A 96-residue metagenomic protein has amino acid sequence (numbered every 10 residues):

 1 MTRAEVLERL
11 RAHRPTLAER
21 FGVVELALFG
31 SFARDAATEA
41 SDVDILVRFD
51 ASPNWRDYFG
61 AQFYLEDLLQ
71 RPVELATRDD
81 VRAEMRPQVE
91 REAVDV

Functional and structural regions predicted by a protein language model:
M1-E25, A33-E39, D50-V96: Catalytic core of pol beta-like nucleotidyltransferases
L28: Conserved histidines in hydrophobic membrane contexts and catalytic metal-binding motifs
S41-V43: Change "...and in nucleic-acid phosphodiester-cleaving endonucleases..." to "...and in nucleic-acid processing enzymes
L46-R48: Short hydrophobic/aromatic beta-strand micro-patches that form the beta-sheet surface supporting nucleotide- or nucleic
